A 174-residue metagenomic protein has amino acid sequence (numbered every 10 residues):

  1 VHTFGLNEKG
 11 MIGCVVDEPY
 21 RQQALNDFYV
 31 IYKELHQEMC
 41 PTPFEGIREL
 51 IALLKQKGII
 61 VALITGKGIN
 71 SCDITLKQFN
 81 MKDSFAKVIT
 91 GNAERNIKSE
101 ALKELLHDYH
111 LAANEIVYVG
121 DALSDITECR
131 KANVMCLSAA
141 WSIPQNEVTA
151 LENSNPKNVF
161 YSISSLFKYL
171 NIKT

Functional and structural regions predicted by a protein language model:
V1-E49, K57: N-terminal helical cap/lid subdomain that shapes the substrate entry/recognition surface in HAD-like hydrolases
N26, K82-N96: A short, structured active-site edge motif that brings together acidic residues
I47-L76, I89-G91: Substrate-recognition element of Asp-dependent hydrolases with the DxDx(T/V) motif
R48-K55, L106, I126-R130: Surface-exposed amphipathic alpha-helices with a cationic face
Q56-I59, D108-E115, K173: Glycine-rich phosphate-binding loop signature in dinucleotide/nucleotide-binding domains
K82-A86, A112, K157-F160: Conserved H-loop
K98-I126: Conserved Lys-Pro-Asp/Glu-containing loop-to-beta segment of HAD-superfamily phosphomonoesterases, centered on
V117-N158: Acidic, Mg2+-coordinating phosphoryl-transfer loop and its flanking beta/alpha structural elements, shared across
